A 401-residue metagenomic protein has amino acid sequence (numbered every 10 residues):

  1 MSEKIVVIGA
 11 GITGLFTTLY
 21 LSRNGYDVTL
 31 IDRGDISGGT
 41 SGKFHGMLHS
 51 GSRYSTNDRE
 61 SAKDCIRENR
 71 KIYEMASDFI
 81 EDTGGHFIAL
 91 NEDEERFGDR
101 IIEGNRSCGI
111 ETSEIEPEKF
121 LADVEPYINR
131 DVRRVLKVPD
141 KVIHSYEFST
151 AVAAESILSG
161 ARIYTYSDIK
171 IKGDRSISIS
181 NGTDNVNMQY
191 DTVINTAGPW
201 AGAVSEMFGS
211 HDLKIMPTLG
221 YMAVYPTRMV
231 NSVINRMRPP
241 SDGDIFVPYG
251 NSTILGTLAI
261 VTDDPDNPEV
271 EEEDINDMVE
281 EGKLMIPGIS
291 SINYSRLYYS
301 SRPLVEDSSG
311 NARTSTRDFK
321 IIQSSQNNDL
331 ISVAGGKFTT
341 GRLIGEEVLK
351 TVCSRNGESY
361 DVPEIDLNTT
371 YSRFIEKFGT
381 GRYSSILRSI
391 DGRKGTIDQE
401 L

Functional and structural regions predicted by a protein language model:
E3-T29: N-terminal Rossmann-like FAD-binding beta1-loop-alpha1 element of flavoenzymes
T13, I36, W200: Conserved Rossmann-like nucleotide-cofactor binding loop
S22-K43: Glycine-rich FAD pyrophosphate-binding loop
G46-V124, V132, D244: Dinucleotide-binding Rossmann-like beta1-alpha1 core, especially the glycine-rich loop that anchors the ADP
A89-S159, Y164, I171, L304-K320: Flavin (FAD/FMN) cofactor-binding and adjacent substrate-gating region of FAD-dependent oxidoreductase domains
T183-T192: Core beta-strand elements of the Rossmann-like FAD/NAD(P) dinucleotide-binding domain in flavoenzyme oxidoreductases
N195-S210: Flavin (primarily FAD) binding-site architecture
K214-P217, Y221, M229, R238-P240 (+4 more regions): C-terminal catalytic lobe of FAD-dependent flavoproteins
